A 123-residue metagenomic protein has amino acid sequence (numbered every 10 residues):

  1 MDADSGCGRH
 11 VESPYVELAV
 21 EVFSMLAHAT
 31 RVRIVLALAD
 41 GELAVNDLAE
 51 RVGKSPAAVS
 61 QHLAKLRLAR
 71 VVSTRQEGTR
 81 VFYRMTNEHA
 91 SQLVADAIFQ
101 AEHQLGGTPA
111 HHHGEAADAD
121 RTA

Functional and structural regions predicted by a protein language model:
M1-L18, E88-A123: Amphipathic alpha-helical dimerization/coiled-coil segments that flank or bridge DNA-binding/regulatory modules
S13-A57, V81-H89: N-terminal helix-turn-helix DNA-binding core of bacterial DNA-binding proteins
V32, K65-L66, G107, A117: Alpha-helical and His/Cys-centered functional microenvironments
E42-L43, R67, I98: Residue-level detector of secondary-structure transition/capping positions
A58-V59, A110: Intrinsic low-complexity/disordered segments
H62: Residues within the DNA-recognition helix of helix-turn-helix
R67-E77, R84: Beta-hairpin "wing" of winged helix-turn-helix
